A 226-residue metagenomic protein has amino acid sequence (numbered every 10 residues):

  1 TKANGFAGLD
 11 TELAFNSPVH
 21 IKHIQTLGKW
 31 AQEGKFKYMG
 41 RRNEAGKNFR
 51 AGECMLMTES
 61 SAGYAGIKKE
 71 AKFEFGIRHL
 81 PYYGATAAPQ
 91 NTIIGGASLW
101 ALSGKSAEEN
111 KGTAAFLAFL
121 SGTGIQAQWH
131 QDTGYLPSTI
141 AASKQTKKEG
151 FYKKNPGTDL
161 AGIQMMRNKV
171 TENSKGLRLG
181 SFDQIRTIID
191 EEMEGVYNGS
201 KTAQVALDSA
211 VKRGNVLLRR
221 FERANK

Functional and structural regions predicted by a protein language model:
G8-M39: Glycine-centered hinge/linker elements that transmit conformational signals in sensory and ligand-binding systems
K22-T26, A107-L120, Q128-W129, I185 (+1 more regions): Short amphipathic alpha-helical coupling segments at ligand-binding clamshell hinges and other catalytic/signaling
K37-A51, Y82: Short helix-initiation/N-cap motifs at beta->coil->alpha
R42, E59-Y64, H79-P81, G95-A97: Beta->alpha turn/N-cap motifs
A51-S60, F73: Alpha-to-beta junction loops
I67-A88, P156: Ligand-binding "clamshell"
R78-L80, Q131-E191, G195, R223-K226: Long, aromatic- and glycine/proline-rich binding clefts that accommodate carbohydrate-like moieties
I94-E108: A bilobed periplasmic-binding-protein/Venus flytrap-type ligand-binding module shared by bacterial periplasmic
